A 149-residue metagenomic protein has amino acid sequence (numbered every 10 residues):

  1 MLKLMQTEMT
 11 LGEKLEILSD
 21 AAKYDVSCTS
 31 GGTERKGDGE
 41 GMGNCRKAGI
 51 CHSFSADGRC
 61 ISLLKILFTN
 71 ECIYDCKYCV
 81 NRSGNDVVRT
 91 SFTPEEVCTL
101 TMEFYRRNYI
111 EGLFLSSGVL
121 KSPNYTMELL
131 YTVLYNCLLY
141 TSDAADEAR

Functional and structural regions predicted by a protein language model:
M1-E71: Flexible, acidic/Gly-rich N-terminal and inter-domain linker regions that tether and position cofactor-handling modules
S62-L64, L113, S142: Hydrophobic faces of well-ordered beta-strands that scaffold small-molecule active sites in alpha/beta enzyme cores
K65-I66, E95-R106: Short, charged beta->alpha transition segments
I66-E95: Canonical Radical SAM [4Fe-4S] cluster-binding loop centered on the CxxxCxxC motif and its immediate flanking residues
T101, Y131-Y135: Generic structural signal for well-ordered alpha-helices, preferentially at hydrophobic/aromatic core positions
F104-S116: Short Fe-S-cluster ligation motifs
L113-T132: Conserved glycine-rich "GG(E/T)P / GGGxP" loop and the immediately following alpha-helix in the radical SAM core
Y140-R149: Single conserved hydrophobic/aromatic residue that forms the stacking wall/gate of nucleotide- or nucleobase-binding
